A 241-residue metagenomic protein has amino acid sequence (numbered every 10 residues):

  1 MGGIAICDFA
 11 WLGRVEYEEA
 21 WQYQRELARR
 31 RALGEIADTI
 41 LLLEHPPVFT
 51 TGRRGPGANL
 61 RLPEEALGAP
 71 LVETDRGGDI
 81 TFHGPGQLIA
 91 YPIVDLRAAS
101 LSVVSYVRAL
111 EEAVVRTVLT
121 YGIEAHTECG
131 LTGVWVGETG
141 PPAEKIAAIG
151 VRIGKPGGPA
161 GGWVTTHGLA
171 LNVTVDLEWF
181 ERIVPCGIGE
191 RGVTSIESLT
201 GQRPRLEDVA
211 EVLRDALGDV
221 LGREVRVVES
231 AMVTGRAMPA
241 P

Functional and structural regions predicted by a protein language model:
M1-A143, R203-P204, V233-P241: N-terminal lobe of the biotin/lipoate ligase/transferase fold
R53, G57-R61, P70, I146-V173 (+1 more regions): Short, conserved beta-strand/beta-arch hydrophobic-aromatic motifs that form part of recognition grooves or interface
Q87, T166, R191-V193: Short, solvent-exposed beta-strand edge segments and adjacent coil->beta transition regions
A90-P92, T132, I149-V151, L169-V173 (+1 more regions): A structural signal for short, well-ordered beta-strand segments
L96-A98, E138, I153-K155, V173-V175 (+1 more regions): Non-catalytic surface loops within mature trypsin-like serine protease
L101, A147, E181-I183: A short secondary-structure junction signal
P159, A170, V175-P241: C-terminal accessory segment of soluble enzyme catalytic cores
